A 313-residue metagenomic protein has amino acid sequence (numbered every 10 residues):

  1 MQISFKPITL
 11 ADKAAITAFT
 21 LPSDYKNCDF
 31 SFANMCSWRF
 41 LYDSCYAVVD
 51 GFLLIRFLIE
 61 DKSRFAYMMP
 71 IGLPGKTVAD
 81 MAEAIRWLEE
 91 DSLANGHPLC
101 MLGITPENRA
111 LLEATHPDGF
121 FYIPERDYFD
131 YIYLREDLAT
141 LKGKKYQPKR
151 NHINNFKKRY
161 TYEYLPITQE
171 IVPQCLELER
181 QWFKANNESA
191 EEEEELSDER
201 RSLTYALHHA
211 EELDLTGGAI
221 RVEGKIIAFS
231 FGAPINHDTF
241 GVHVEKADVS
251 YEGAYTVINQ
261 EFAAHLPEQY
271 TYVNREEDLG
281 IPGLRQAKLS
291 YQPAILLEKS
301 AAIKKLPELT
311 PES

Functional and structural regions predicted by a protein language model:
M1-G51: Amide-forming acyltransferase catalytic core, primarily the GNAT-like/NAT-type and related acyltransferase folds
F32-E107, R221-V249: Conserved donor-binding loop and adjoining core beta-sheet/short helix segment in diverse acyl/aminoacyl transferases
C100-M101, L165, Y272-R275: Short catalytic-loop micro-motif centered on adjacent basic/acidic residues
N108-Y122, N151, L279-L296: Conserved active-site alpha-helix within GNAT-family acetyltransferase domains
P117-E194: Acyltransferase donor/substrate-recognition loop-hinge adjacent to the catalytic core
F121-Y131, A294-P307: Conserved catalytic-core motifs of GNAT/GCN5-like acyltransferases
E170, Q174-K225: Short, conserved active-site entrance elements at the starts or edges of catalytic domains
L215-K305: Aromatic (often tryptophan-rich) hydrophobic motifs at membrane interfaces
